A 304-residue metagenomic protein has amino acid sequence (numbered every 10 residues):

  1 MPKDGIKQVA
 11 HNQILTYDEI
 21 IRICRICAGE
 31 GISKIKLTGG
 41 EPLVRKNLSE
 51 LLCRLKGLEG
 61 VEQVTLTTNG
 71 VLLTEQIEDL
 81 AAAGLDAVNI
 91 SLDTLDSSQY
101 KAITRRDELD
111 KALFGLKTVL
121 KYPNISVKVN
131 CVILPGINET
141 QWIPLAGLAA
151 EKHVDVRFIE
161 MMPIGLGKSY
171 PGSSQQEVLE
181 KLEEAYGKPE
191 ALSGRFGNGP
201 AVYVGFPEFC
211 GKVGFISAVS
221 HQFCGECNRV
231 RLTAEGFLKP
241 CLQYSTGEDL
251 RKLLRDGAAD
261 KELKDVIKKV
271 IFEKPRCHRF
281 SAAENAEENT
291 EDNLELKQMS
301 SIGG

Functional and structural regions predicted by a protein language model:
M1, I77, T104, L242 (+1 more regions): Short, flexible helix/strand-to-coil boundary loops that buttress conserved ligand/catalytic motifs in alpha/beta
M1-L15: Canonical Radical SAM [4Fe-4S] cluster-binding loop centered on the CxxxCxxC motif and its immediate flanking residues
D4-Q8, L95-S97, M161-I164: A short, flexible beta-alpha/helix-coil linker loop
Q8, L48, N138, P171 (+1 more regions): Alpha-helix N-cap/helix-start motif
V9-A10, Y100-A102, R251-L253: Short acidic, glycine/proline-rich loop/turn micro-motifs
I14-L37, R45-I159: Radical SAM/AdoMet-radical enzyme domain recognition
E41: Conserved G/P- and acidic residue-centered "switch" motifs that form tight phosphate/ATP-binding loops in soluble
A150-E151, M161-G304: Auxiliary Fe-S-binding modules of radical SAM enzymes
